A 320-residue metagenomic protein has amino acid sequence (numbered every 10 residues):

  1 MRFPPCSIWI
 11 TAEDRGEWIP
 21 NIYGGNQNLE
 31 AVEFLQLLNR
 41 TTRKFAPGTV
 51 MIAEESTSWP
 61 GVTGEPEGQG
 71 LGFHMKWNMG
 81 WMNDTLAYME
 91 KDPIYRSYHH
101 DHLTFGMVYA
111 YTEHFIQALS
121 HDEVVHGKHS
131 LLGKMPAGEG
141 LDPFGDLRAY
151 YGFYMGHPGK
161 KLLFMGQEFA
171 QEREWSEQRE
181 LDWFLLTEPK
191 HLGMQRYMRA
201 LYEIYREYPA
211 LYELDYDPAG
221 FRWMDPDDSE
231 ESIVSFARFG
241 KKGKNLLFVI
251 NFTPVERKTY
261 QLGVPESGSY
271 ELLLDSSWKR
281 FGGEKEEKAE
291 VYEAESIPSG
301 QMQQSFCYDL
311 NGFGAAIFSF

Functional and structural regions predicted by a protein language model:
M1-P4, Q178, W183: Contiguous N-terminal and early-domain "leader" segments and peripheral loops that mark the onset or edge of a domain
M1-T11, I52-A53: Active-site groove signature of glycoside hydrolases
D14-E177, R206-Y212, Y216, G220-L262 (+3 more regions): Conserved alpha/beta catalytic core and glycan-binding cleft of carbohydrate-active enzymes
I22-Q27, K134-D142, D182-L192, M302-C307: Active-site rim elements
E33-F34, D146, G193-A200: Charged catalytic carboxylate motif
L181, L186, K190-Q195, L201-E203 (+1 more regions): C-terminal accessory region downstream of the catalytic core in glycan-modifying enzymes
P218, K241, R280-F281, P298 (+2 more regions): Intrinsically disordered, low-complexity segments enriched in small/polar residues
K288-F320: C-terminal beta-strand-rich structural cap/linker in extracellular carbohydrate-active enzymes
